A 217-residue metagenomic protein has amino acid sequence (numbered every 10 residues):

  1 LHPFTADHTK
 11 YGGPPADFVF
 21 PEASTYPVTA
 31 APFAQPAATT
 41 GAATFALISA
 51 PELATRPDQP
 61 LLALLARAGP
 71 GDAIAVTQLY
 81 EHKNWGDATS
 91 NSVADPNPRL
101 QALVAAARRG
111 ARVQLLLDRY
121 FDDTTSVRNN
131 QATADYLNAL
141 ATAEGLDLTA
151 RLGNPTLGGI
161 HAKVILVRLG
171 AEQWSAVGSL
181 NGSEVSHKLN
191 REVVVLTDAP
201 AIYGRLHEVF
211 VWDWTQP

Functional and structural regions predicted by a protein language model:
L1-P217: Charged, low-complexity intrinsically disordered terminal segments
